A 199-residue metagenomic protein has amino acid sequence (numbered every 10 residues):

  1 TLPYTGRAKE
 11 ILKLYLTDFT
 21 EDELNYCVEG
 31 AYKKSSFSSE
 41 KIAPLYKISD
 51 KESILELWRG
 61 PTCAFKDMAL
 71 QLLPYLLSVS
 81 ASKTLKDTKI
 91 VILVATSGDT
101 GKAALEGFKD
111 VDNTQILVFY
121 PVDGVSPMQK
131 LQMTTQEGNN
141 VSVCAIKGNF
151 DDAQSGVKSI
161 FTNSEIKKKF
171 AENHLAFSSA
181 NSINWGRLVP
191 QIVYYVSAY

Functional and structural regions predicted by a protein language model:
T1-Y199: PLP-dependent amino-acid enzyme catalytic core
